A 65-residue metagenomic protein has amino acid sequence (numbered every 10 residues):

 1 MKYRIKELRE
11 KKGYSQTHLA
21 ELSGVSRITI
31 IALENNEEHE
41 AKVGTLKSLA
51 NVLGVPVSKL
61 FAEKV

Functional and structural regions predicted by a protein language model:
M1-K11: A short, Lys/Arg-rich alpha-helix, primarily the initiator
E10, E21, N51: Alpha-helical residues within the helix-turn-helix
E10, G24, N35-E38, V65: Residue-level detection of the helix-turn-helix DNA-binding "recognition helix"
Y14-A32: Short alpha-helical DNA-recognition segment
E38-N51: Short, basic-rich loop-to-helix N-cap that marks the start of a DNA-contacting helix
G54-V65: Short C-terminal boundary/hinge segments that cap the last helix of small helical domains
